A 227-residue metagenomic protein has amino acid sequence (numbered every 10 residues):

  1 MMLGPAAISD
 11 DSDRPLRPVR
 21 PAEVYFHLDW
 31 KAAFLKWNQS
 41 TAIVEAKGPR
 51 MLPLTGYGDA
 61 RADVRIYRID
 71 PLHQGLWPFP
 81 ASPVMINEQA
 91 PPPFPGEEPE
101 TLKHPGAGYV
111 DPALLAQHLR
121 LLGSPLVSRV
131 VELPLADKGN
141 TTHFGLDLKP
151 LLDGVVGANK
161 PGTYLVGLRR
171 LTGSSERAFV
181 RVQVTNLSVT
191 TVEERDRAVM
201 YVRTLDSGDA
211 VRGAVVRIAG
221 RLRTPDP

Functional and structural regions predicted by a protein language model:
M1-P227: N-terminal, cleavable Sec-dependent signal peptides of secreted/periplasmic/extracellular proteins
